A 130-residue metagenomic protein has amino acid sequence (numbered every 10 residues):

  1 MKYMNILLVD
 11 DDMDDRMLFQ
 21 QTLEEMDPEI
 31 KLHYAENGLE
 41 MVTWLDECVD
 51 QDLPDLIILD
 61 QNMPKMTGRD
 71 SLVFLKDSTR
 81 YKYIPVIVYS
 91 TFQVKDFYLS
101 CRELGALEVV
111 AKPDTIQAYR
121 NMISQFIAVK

Functional and structural regions predicted by a protein language model:
M13-N37, L104: Two-component/phosphorelay signaling modules centered on CheY-like receiver
Y34-E47, G68: Helix N-cap/capping motif at the beta->alpha junctions
T43, R69-K82: Short amphipathic alpha-helix used as the core "switch/output" element in two-component signaling
L59-D60: Active-site residues of response regulator receiver
M63: Receiver (REC) domain active-site loop signature in two-component systems and cognate sites in sensor histidine kinases
D70, Q93-V110: Alpha4 helix (beta4-alpha4-beta5 surface) of REC/receiver domains from two-component response regulators
D114-S124: C-terminal output helix
